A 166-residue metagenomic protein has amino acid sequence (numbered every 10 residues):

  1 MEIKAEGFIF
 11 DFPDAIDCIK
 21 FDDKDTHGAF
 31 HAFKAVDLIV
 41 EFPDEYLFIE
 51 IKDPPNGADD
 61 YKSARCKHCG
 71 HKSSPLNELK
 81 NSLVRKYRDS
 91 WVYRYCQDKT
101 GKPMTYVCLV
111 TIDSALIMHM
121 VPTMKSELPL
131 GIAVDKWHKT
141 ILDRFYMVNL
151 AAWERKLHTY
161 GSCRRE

Functional and structural regions predicted by a protein language model:
M1, A15-A29, K62-C66, D143-H158: Generic preference for hydrophobic/aromatic residues in regular secondary structure cores
M1-V36, P43, G161-E166: Basic, amphipathic N-terminal segments that precede the first structured/catalytic domain
I3-G7, I16, K86, I132 (+2 more regions): Alpha-helical structural elements
H27, H31, H68-H71, H119 (+2 more regions): Histidine (H) residue identity feature
K34, E45, K102-M104: Residues at beta-strand starts and edge strands
L38-V40, E45-D53: Conserved catalytic cores of phosphodiester-cleaving nucleases, focusing on short active-site segments
P54-D113: Catalytic cores of nucleic-acid endonucleases
T105-L157: Short, low-complexity, polybasic intrinsically disordered segments
